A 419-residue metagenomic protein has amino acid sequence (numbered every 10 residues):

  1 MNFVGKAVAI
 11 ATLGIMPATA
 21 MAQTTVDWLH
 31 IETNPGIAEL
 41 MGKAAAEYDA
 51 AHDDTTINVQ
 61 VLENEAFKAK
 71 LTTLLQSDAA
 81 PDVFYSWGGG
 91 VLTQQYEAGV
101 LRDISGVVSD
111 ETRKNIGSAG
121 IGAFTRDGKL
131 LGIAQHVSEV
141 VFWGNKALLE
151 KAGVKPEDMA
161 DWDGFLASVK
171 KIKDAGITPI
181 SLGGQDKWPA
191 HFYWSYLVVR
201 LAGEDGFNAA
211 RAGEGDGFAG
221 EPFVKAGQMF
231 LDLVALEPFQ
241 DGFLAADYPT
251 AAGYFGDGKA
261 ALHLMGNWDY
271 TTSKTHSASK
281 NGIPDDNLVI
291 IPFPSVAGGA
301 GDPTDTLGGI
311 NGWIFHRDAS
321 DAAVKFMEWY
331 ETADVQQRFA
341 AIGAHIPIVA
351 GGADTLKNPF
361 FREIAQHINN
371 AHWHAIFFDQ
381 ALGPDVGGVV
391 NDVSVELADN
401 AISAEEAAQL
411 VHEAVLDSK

Functional and structural regions predicted by a protein language model:
A9-I10, A22-T93, A98, D110-R113 (+7 more regions): Conserved N-terminal structural module of periplasmic/extracytoplasmic solute-binding proteins
T25, A51, T56, E150 (+4 more regions): Conserved C-terminal helix/tail region of periplasmic/extracytoplasmic solute-binding proteins
A46, A50-A51, A152, L236 (+2 more regions): Extracytoplasmic/periplasmic substrate-recognition and gating elements
P81-D82, T112-L148, T178-S181, A300-T306 (+1 more regions): A structural signal for short loop-to-beta-strand junctions that line the ligand-binding cleft of periplasmic/secreted
W87-V141, L166, Y193, D285 (+1 more regions): Hinge/lid segment of periplasmic solute-binding proteins
D103-I116, G184, L201-K225, T275-I283 (+3 more regions): Short, solvent-exposed loop/beta-turn-alpha elements that line the ligand-binding surface or hinge of extracytoplasmic
L131-Q135, V140, L166-G215: Extracytoplasmic/periplasmic solute-binding protein
V169-K171, A212-F243, F293: Glycine-centered hinge/linker elements that transmit conformational signals in sensory and ligand-binding systems
